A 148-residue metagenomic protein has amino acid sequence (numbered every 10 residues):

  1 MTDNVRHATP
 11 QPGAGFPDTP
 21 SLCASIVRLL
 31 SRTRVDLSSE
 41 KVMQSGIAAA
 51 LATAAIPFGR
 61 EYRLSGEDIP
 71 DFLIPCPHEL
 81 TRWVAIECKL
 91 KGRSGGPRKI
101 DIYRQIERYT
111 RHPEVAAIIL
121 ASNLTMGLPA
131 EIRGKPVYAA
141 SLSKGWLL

Functional and structural regions predicted by a protein language model:
T2-S65, P77: Acidic-basic catalytic patches of nuclease active cores, encompassing PD-(D/E)XK and other metal-cofactor nuclease
P10-F16, K135-L148: Intrinsically disordered, low-complexity terminal regions enriched in charged/polar residues
E40, L90, A121-L124: Structural motif
M43, I102-Q105: Amphipathic alpha-helical interface surfaces
T53, R108-R111: Short, intrinsically disordered, mixed-charge
D68-P70: Change "...and in nucleic-acid phosphodiester-cleaving endonucleases..." to "...and in nucleic-acid processing enzymes
F72-C76, T81-G92, Y109: Conserved catalytic cores of phosphodiester-cleaving nucleases, focusing on short active-site segments
G95-Y103, T110-S143: Nucleic-acid nuclease catalytic cores
